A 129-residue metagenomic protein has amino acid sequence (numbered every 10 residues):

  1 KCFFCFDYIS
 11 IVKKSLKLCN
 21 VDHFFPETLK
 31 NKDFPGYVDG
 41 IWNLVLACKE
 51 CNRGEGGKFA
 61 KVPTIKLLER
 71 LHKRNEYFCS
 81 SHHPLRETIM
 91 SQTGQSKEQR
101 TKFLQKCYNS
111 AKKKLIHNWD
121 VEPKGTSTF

Functional and structural regions predicted by a protein language model:
K1-F3, T28, K97: Short amphipathic alpha-helical surface micro-motifs
C2-C5, C48-C51: Short cysteine-rich clusters marking metal-coordination/redox-active sites
F6-L46, G57-R70: Histidine-centered nuclease catalytic patch
F59-F129: Extended charged
